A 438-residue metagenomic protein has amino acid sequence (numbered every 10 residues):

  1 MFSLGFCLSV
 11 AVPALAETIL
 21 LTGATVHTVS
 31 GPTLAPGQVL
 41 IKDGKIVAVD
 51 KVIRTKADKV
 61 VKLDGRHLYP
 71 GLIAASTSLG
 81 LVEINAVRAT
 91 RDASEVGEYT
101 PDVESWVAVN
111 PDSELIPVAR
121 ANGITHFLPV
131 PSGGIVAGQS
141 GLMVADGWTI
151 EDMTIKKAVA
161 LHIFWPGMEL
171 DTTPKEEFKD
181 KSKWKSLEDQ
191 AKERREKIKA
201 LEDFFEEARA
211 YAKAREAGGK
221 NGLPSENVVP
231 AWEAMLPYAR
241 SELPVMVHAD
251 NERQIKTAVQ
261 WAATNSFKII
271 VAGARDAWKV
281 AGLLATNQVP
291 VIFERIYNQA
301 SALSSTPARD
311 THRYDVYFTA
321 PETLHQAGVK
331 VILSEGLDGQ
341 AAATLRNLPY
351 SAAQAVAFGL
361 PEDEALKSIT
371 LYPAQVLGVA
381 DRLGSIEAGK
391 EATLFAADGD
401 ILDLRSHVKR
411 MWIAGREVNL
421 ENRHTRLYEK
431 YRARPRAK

Functional and structural regions predicted by a protein language model:
M1-P13: Bacterial N-terminal signal peptides
A14-T18: Boundary at the C-terminal end of the N-terminal hydrophobic targeting segment
I19-L21, T55-W106, A121: Replace "His-x-His-based motif
A24, V39, G44, G65 (+10 more regions): Divalent metal-coordination and catalytic microenvironments
A24-H27, E387-Y431: C-terminal cap of metal-dependent C-N hydrolases
V26, S30-Y69, R88: Histidine-rich, glycine-flanked metal-binding segment
I84-N85, T90-S94, Y99-V103, P244 (+5 more regions): His/Asp/Glu-enriched, well-ordered alpha-helical/loop segment that forms or immediately abuts the divalent-metal
L115, R120-I270, H407: Polyanionic/metal-chelating signatures
